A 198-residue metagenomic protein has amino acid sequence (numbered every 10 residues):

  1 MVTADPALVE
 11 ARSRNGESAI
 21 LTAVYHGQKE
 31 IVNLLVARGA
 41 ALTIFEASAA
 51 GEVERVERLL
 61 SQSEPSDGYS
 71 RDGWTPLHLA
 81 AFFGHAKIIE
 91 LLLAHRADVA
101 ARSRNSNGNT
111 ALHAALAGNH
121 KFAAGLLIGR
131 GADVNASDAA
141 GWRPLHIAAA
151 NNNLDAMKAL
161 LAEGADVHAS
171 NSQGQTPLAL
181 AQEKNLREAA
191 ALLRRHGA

Functional and structural regions predicted by a protein language model:
V2-A7, L34-A40, L60-P65, E90-D98 (+3 more regions): Ankyrin repeat domain, specifically the short helix-to-loop turn at the C-terminus of the second helix of each repeat
V2-D5, E10, R14-E17, L21 (+4 more regions): Intrinsically disordered, low-complexity regulatory segments in ankyrin-centric signaling systems
A11-A19, A41-E46, Y69-P76, R102-T110 (+2 more regions): Ankyrin-repeat boundary/"N-cap" motif
S13-S18, V24, K29-E30, S170-L192: Ankyrin repeat (ANK) tandem arrays and their immediately adjacent linkers/low-complexity segments
T22-Q28, E46-E52, L79-H85, A114-H120 (+2 more regions): Ankyrin repeat A-helix N-terminal signature
E30-I31, R55, K87-I88, F122-A123 (+2 more regions): Conserved ankyrin/ankyrin-like repeat signature
N33-E46, E163, Q173, Q182-A198: Ankyrin-repeat-protein effector appendages
S137-L180: Ankyrin-repeat and related helical/solenoid repeat scaffolds used for protein-protein interactions
